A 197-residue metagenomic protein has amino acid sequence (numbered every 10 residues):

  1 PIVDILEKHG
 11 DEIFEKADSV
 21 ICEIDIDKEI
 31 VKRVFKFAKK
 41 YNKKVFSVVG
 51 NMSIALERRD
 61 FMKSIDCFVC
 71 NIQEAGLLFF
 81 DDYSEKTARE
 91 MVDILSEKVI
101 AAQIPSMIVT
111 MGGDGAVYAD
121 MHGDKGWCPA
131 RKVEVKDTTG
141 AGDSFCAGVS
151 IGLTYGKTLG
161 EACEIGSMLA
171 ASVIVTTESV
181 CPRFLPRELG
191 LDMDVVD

Functional and structural regions predicted by a protein language model:
P1, L77, V133-K136: A short acidic, often aromatic-flanked loop/helix-cap motif at beta-alpha or helix-coil junctions that lines enzyme
P1-S19, I24: Conserved phosphate-binding/catalytic loop of the ribokinase/pfkB sugar-kinase fold
H9, V20, S64, I151 (+1 more regions): Generic anion/oxyanion-binding catalytic loop in active/binding sites
G10, V31, F68, Y155 (+1 more regions): Generic alpha-helix initiation/capping and coil-helix boundary signal
E12-I13, D60-F61, I100: Structural alpha-helical scaffold elements that stabilize or flank donor/cofactor-binding regions in carbohydrate
A17-I94, D114-A116: Conserved beta-alpha-beta core of the PfkB/ribokinase-like small-molecule kinase fold
I54-A55, E85-D197: Conserved phosphate-binding/catalytic region of the ribokinase-like
